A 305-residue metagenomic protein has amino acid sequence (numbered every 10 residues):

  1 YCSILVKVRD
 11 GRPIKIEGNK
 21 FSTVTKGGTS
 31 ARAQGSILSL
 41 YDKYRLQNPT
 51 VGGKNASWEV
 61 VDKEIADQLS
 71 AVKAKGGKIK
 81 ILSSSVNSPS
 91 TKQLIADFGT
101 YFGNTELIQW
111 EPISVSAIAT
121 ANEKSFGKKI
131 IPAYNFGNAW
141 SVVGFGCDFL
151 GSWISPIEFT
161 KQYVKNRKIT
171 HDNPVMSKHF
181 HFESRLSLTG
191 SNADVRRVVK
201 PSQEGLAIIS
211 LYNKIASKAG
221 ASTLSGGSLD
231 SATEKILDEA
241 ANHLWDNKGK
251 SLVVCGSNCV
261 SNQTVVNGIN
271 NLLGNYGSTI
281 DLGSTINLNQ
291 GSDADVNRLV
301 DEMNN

Functional and structural regions predicted by a protein language model:
Y1-D238: N-terminal export/assembly segments and adjacent metallocofactor-ligating motifs of anaerobic energy-metabolism
I4-V6, V142, N270, E302-N305: Generic low-polarity alpha-helical segments
S70-K80, D246-L252, N305: Short, surface-exposed connector motifs at secondary-structure boundaries
V195-N304: Active-site phosphate/pyrophosphate-binding segments
